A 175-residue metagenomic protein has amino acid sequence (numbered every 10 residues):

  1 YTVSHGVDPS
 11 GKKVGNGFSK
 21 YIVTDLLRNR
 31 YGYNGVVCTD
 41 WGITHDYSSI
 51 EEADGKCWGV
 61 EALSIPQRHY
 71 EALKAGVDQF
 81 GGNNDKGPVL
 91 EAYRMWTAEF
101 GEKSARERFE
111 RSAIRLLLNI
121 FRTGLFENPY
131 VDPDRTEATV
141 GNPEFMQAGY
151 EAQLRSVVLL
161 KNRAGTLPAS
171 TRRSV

Functional and structural regions predicted by a protein language model:
Y1-V175: Glycoside hydrolase catalytic-domain context in secreted enzymes
